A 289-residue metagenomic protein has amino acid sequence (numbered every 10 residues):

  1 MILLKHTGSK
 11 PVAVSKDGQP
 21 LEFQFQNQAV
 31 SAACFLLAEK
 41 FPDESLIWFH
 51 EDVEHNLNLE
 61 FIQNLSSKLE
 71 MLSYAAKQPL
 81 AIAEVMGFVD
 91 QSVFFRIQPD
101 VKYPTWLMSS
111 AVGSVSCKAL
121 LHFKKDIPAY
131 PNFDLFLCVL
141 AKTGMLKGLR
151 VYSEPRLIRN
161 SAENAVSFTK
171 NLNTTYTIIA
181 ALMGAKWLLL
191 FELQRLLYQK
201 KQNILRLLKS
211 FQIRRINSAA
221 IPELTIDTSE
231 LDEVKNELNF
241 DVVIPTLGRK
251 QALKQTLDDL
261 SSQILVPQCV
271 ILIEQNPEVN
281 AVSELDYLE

Functional and structural regions predicted by a protein language model:
I2, L238-V243, C269: Cell-envelope/extracellular polymer assembly enzymes that use nucleotide-activated donors
L3, K10-V12, K170-N236: C-terminal, non-catalytic tails of nucleotide-sugar-dependent glycosyltransferases
L4-S9, D17-F23, L257-E289: Acidic donor-binding segment of Leloir-type glycosyltransferases
H6-V12, Q28-D52, N56, S261 (+1 more regions): Active-site nucleotide-sugar/metal-binding loop of Leloir-type enzymes
F35-F88: Conserved donor NDP-sugar-binding/catalytic core segment of glycosyltransferases
P79-I82, D90-V115: A recurrent flexible, glycine/aromatic-enriched loop bordering the glycosyltransferase active site that acts as
G113-V115, A119-F123, A129-P155: A short, conserved alpha-helix in the catalytic core of glycosyltransferases
T246-K254: A structural helix-start
